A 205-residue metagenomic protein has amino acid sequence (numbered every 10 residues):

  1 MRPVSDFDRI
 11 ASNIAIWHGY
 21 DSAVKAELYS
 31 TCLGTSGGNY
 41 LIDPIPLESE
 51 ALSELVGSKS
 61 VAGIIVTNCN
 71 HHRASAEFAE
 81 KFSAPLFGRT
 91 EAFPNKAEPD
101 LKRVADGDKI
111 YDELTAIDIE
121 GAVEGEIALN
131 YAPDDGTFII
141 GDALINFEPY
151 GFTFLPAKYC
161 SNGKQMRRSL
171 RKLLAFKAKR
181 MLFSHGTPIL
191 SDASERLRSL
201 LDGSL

Functional and structural regions predicted by a protein language model:
M1-S5, D21-G38, R89-E98: An N-terminal domain-start capping segment
R2, D6-D8, S12-I16, D21-A23 (+2 more regions): Metallo-beta-lactamase
G19, A23-G63: Pre-active-site segment of Zn-dependent metallo-hydrolases
A26, E48-A51, H71, A122 (+1 more regions): Amphipathic coiled-coil/heptad-repeat helices and related helical stalk/stem segments that mediate oligomerization
E48-R89: Active-site metal-binding motif and surrounding structural segment of the metallo-beta-lactamase
E48-S49, C69-A74, F93-K96, I145-F147 (+1 more regions): Active-site environment of divalent metal-dependent phosphoester hydrolases
E77-E80, A84-G125, P133-D134, S161 (+1 more regions): Metallo-beta-lactamase
